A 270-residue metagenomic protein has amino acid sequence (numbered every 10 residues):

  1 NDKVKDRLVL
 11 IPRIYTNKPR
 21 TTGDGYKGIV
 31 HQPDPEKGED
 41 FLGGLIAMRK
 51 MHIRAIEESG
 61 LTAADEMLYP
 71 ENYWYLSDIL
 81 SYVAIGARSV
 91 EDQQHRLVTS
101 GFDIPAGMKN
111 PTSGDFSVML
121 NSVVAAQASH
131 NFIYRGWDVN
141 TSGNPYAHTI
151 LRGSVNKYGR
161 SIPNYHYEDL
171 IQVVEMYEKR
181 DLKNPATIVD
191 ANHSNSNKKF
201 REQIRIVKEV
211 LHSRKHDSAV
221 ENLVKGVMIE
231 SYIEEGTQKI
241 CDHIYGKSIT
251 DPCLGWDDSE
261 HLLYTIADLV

Functional and structural regions predicted by a protein language model:
N1-D2, V227, T250, L262: Long alpha-helical, hydrophobic tracts
D2-M176, P185, H193-E209, S213-G226 (+2 more regions): Active-site-facing alpha/beta catalytic cores
V189, G255: Conserved, mostly hydrophobic/aromatic
R201, T250-C253: Alpha-helix capping and helix-loop boundary segments enriched in small/acidic/polar residues
Q238-T250: Short helix/strand-capping connector loops at secondary-structure junctions
W256-L269: PLP-dependent enzyme catalytic core of the Aspartate aminotransferase-like
